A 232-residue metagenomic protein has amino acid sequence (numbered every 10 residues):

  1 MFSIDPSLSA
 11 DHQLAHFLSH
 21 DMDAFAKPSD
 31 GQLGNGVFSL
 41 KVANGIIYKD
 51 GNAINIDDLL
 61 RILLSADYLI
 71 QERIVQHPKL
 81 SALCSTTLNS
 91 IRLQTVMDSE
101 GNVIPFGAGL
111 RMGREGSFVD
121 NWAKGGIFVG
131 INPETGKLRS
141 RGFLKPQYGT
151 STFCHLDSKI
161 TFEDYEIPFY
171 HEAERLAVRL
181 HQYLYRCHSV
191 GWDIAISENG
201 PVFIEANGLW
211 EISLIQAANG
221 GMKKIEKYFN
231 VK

Functional and structural regions predicted by a protein language model:
M1-H20, G31-Q32, A177: Conserved N-proximal alpha/beta basic substrate-recognition cap immediately N-terminal to, or forming the N-lobe
M1-S3, D23-D57: Glycine-rich phosphate-binding loop of ATP-grasp-fold ATP-dependent ligases
D11-D21, R61-I62, Q182-Y185, S197: A short acidic-Thr-Gly-centered motif at the start of a beta-strand
Q13-L14, K79-A82, V178-H181, V190-D193: Generic recognition of flexible, low-complexity loop/linker segments
H20-M22, N35, K49-F143: Phosphate-binding site of ATP-dependent enzymes
P28-D30, N44, E72-I74, T95-M97 (+3 more regions): Short, flexible loop/turn elements at secondary-structure junctions
G136-L156: A glycine-rich, aromatic-flanked flexible loop/lid motif
T150-V178, Q182-S189, I196-K232: C-terminal active-site "lid" helix and adjoining low-complexity regulatory extension at the edge of ATP-using catalytic
